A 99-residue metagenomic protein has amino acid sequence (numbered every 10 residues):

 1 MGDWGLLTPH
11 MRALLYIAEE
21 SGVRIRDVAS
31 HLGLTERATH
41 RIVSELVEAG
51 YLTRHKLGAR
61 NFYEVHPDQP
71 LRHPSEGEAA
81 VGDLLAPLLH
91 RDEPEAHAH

Functional and structural regions predicted by a protein language model:
D3-H10, R24, K56-A79: Short, cationic-aromatic polyanion-contact patches
R12-Y16: Pre-recognition alpha-helix immediately N-terminal to the DNA-recognition helix within helix-turn-helix or winged-helix
S30, V47-E48: Alpha-helical residues within the helix-turn-helix
R37: Key DNA-contact positions within bacterial/archaeal DNA-binding proteins
V43-S44: Short, hydrophobic-biased segments on the C-terminal half of alpha helices that form "recognition helices"
P70-H99: Amphipathic alpha-helical dimerization/coiled-coil segments that flank or bridge DNA-binding/regulatory modules
